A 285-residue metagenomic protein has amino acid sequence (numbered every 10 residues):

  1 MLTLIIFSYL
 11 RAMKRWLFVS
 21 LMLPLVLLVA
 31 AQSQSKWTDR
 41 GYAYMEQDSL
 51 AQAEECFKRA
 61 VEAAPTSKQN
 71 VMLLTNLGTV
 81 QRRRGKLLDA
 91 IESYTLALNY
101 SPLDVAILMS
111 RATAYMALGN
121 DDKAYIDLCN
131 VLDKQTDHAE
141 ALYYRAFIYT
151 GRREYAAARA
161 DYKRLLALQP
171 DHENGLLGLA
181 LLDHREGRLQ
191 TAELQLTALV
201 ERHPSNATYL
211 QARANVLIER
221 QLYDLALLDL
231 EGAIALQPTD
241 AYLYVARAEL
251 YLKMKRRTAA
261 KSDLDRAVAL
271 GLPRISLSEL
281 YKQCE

Functional and structural regions predicted by a protein language model:
K36, N70-L73, I107, A141 (+4 more regions): TPR alpha-solenoid repeat register
T38, M45, T75, T79-R82 (+7 more regions): Position-specific recognition of the canonical hydrophobic site in helix A of tetratricopeptide repeat
D39, M72-N76, S110, Y144 (+4 more regions): Canonical tetratricopeptide repeat
P65-K68, P102, T136, P170 (+3 more regions): Short coil turns that delineate tetratricopeptide repeat
E249, K253-E285: Terminal, low-structured helical/coil segments at or just beyond the last alpha-helical repeat
